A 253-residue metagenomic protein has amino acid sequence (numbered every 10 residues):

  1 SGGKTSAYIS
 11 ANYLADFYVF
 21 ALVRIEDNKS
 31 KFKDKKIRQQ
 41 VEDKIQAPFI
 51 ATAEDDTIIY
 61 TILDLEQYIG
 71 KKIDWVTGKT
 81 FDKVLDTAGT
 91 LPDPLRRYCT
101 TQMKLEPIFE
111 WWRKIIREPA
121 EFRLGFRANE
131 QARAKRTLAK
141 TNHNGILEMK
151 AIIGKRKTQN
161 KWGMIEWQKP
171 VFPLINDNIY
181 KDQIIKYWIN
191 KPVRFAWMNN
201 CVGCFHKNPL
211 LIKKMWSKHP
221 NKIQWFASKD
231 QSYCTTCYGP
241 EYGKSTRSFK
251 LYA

Functional and structural regions predicted by a protein language model:
S1-A253: Nucleotide-activated chemistry modules centered on ATP-dependent adenylation/adenylyltransferase
